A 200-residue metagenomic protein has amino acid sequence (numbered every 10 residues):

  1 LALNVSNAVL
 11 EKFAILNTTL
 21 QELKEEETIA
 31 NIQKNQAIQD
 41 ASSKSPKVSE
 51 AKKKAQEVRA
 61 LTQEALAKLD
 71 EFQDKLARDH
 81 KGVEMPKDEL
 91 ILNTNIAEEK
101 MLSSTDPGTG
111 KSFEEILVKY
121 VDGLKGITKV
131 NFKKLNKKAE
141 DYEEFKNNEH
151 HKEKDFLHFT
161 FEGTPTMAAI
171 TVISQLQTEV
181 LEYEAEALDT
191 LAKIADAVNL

Functional and structural regions predicted by a protein language model:
L3-E22: Transmembrane signal-anchor/signal-peptide helices with a preference for the extracytoplasmic
A8, I15, Q36, S43 (+5 more regions): Residue preference for a single heptad-register face of alpha-helical coiled-coils
L10-F13, Q73-H80, E184, L188-L191 (+1 more regions): Long, hydrophobic, amphipathic alpha-helical segments used as structural scaffolds
T18, E25, I29, K53 (+7 more regions): Extended, non-transmembrane alpha-helical coiled-coils
L20, N31-N136: Post-signal peptide N-terminal segment of secreted/secretory-pathway proteins
Q21-I29, A139-F145: Phosphate-binding glycine-rich loops and adjacent basic patches that engage nucleotide phosphates, nucleic-acid
E115-L200: Extended, domain-scale alpha-helical bundle/helix-rich regions
